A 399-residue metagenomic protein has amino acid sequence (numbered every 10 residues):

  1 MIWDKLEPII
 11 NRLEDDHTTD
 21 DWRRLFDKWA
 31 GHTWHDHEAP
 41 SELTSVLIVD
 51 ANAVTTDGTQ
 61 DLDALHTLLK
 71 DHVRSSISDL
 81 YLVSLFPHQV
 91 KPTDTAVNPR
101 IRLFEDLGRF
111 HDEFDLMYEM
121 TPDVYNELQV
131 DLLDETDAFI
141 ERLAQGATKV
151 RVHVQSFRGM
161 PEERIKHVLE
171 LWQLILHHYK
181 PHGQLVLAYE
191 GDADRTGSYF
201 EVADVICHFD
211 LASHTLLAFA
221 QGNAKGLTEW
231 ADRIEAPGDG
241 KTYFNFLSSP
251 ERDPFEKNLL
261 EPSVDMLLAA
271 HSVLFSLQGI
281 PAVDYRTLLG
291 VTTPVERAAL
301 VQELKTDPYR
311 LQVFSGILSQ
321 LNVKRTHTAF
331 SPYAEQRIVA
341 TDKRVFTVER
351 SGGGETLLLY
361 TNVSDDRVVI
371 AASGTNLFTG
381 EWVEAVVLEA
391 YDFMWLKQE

Functional and structural regions predicted by a protein language model:
M1-S373, T379-E399: Active-site and adjacent substrate-binding regions of carbohydrate-active enzymes
